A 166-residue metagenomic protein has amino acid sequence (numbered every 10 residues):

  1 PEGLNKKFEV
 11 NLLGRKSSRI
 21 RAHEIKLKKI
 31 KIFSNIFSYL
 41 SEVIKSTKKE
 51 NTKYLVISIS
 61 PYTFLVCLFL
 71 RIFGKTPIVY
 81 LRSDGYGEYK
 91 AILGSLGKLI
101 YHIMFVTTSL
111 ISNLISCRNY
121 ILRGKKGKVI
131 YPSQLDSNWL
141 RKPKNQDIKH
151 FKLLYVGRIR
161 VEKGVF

Functional and structural regions predicted by a protein language model:
P1-S18: N-terminal subdomain of nucleotide-sugar transferases
E2, I44, K48, I72-T76 (+2 more regions): Membrane-proximal helix-turn-helix segments that form the acceptor-binding/catalytic region of lipid-linked
R15-E42, I92-L93: A short, charged, and often flexible helix/loop element on the N-terminal side of the glycosyltransferase catalytic
S34, S38, G85-V106: Nucleotide-sugar donor phosphate/pyrophosphate-binding loop at the beta->alpha transition of glycosyltransferases
Y54-K75, V79-Y86, I121-L122: An aromatic- and histidine-rich active-site surface loop
K126-F151: Acidic anion/phosphate-binding donor-loop and adjacent secondary structure in glycosyltransferase catalytic cores
F151, R160-F166: A conserved mid-protein helix/loop that constitutes part of the nucleotide-sugar donor-binding site
